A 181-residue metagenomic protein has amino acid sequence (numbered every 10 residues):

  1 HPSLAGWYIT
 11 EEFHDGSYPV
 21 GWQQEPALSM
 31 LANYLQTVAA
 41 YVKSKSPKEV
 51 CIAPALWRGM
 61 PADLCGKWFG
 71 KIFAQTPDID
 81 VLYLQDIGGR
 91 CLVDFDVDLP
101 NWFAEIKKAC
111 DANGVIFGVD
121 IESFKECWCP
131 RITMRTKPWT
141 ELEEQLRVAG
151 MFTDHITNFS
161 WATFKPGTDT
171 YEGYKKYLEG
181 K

Functional and structural regions predicted by a protein language model:
H1-K181: Glycan-processing catalytic domains of CAZymes
